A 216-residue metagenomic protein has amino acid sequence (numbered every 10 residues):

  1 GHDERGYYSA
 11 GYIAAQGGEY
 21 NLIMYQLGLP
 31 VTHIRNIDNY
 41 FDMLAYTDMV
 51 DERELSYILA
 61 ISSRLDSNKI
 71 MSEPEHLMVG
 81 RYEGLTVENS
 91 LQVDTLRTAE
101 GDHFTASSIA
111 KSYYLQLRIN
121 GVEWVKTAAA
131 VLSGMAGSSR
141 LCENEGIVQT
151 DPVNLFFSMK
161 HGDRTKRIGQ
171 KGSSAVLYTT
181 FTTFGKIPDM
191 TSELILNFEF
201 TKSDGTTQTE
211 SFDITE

Functional and structural regions predicted by a protein language model:
G1-N36, K126-T215: Tryptophan-paired
H2-S108: Short, low-hydrophobicity acidic/polar segments
Y40-F41, Y46, Y57, L65 (+6 more regions): Phenylalanine-focused residue identity feature
S107-R118: A short, Gly/Thr-enriched small/hydrophobic beta-strand-prone motif that recurs across taxa
G121-W124: N-terminal onset of structured domains
